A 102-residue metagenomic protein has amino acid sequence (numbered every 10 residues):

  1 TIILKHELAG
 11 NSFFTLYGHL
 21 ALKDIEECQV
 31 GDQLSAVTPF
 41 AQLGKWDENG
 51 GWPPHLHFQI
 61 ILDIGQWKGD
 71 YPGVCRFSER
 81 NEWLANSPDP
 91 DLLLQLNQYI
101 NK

Functional and structural regions predicted by a protein language model:
T1, Y17-G18, L34, F40-L43: Long, contiguous hydrophobic alpha-helical segments, chiefly transmembrane helices and signal peptides
T1-A21: Zn2+-dependent peptidoglycan hydrolase active-site motif and core
L8, A21-D24, G44-D47: Short, well-ordered turn and helix-capping elements at secondary-structure junctions
E26, D32-T38, K45-E48, P54-K102: Acidic, glycine-rich catalytic/binding loops that coordinate metals and/or anionic ligands
